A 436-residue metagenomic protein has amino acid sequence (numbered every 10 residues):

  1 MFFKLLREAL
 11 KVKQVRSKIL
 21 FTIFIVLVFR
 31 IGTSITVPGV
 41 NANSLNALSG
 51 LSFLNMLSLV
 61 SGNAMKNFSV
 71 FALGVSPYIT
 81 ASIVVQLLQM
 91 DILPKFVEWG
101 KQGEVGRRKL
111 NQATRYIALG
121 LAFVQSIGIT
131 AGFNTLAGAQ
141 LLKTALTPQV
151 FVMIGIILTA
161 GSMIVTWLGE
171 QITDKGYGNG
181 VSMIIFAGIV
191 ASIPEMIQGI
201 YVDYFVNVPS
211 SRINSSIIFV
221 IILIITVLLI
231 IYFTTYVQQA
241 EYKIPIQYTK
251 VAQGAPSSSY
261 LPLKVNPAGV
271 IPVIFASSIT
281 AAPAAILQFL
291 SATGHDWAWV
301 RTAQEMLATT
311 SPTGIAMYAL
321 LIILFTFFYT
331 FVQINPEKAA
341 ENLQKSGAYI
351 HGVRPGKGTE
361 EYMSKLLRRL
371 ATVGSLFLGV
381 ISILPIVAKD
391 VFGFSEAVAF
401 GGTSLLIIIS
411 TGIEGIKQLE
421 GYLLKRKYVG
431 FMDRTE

Functional and structural regions predicted by a protein language model:
M1-G100, V105-E436: N-terminal cationic and glycine-rich segments that engage phosphates or anionic surfaces
